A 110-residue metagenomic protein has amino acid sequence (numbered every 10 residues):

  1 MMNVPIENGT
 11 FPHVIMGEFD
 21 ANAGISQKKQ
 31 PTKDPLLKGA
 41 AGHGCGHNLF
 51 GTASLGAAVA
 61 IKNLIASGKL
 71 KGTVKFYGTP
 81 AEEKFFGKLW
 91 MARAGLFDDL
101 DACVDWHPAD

Functional and structural regions predicted by a protein language model:
M1-H43, N48, T52-G72: Acidic/His- and Gly-rich active-site-bordering loop/insert found across diverse amide/peptide-bond hydrolases
N22, D34-G42, N48, S67-D110: Histidine/acidic-residue-rich, glycine-tolerant segments that coordinate divalent metal ions
